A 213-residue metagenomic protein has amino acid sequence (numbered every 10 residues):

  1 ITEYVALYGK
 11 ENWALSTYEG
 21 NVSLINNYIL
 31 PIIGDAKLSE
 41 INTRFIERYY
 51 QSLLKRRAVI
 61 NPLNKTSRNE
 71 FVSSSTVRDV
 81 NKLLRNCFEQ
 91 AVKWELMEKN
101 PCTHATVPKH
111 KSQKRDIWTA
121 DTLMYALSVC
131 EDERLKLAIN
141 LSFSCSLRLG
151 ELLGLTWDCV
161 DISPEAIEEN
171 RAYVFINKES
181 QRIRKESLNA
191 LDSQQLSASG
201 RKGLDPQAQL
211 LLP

Functional and structural regions predicted by a protein language model:
I1-V92: Short, Lys/Arg-enriched alpha-helical recognition elements, typified by the DNA-recognition helix
S16-G20, K114, G203: Intrinsically disordered, low-complexity regulatory regions of eukaryotic regulatory proteins
I29, I46, L84-C87, E95 (+4 more regions): Conserved hydrophobic/aromatic pocket- or pore-lining residues that grip, position, or stack substrates in active sites
F45, Y50-L54, P101, T106-K109 (+1 more regions): Short, small-residue-rich loop/turn micro-motifs
V59-L63, S67-S74, R78-V80, K93 (+2 more regions): Basic, Lys/Arg- and aromatic-enriched nucleic-acid-binding interface segment
H104-V107, D121-M124, L155-P213: Conserved tyrosine-mediated DNA breakage-rejoining catalytic core shared by Y-recombinases
